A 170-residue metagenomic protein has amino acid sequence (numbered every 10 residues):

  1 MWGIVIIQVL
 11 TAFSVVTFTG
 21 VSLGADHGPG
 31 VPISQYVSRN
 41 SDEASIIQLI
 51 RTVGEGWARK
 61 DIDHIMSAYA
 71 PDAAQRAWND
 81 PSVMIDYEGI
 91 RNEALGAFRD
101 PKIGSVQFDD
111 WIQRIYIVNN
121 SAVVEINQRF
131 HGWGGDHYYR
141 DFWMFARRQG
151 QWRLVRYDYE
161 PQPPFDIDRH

Functional and structural regions predicted by a protein language model:
G3-T17: Bacterial N-terminal signal peptides
F18-D72, N120: Short, low-complexity N-terminal intrinsically disordered segments enriched in polar/charged residues
G20-V31, Y138-R169: Short beta-strand edge/turn micro-motifs at domain boundaries
E43, I47, M84-E88, S105: Short, structured helix-loop boundary elements
Y69-A70, N79, I112, N127-F130 (+2 more regions): A mature extracytoplasmic/lumenal domain signature
A74-I85, I103: A short gly/proline-enriched turn/hairpin at secondary-structure junctions
Q75-R76, V124, L154-R156: Short hydrophobic/aromatic-rich beta-strand segments that constitute the beta-sheet cores of beta-sandwich/beta-barrel
E88-Y138: Surface-exposed, charged secondary-structure patches
